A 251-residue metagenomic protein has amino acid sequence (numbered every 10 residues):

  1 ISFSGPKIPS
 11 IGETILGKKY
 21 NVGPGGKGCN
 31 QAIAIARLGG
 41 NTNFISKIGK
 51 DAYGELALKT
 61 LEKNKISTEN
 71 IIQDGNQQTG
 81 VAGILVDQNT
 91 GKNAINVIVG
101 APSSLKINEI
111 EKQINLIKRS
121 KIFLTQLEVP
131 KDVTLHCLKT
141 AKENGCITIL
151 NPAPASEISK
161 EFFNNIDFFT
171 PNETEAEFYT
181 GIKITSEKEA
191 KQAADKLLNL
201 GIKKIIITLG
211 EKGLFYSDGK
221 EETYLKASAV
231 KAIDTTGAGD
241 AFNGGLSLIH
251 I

Functional and structural regions predicted by a protein language model:
I1-K47, A52-I66, K226, K231-I233: Glycine-rich phosphate/adenosyl-contacting loop at the front of the ribokinase-like
I33, V81-L85, A94, G213-Y216: Short beta-strand scaffold segments in enzyme catalytic cores
I35, N172, G239: Short, conserved phosphate/pyrophosphate- and ester-handling motifs at nucleotide-, phospho-/glycolipid
K47, Q73-D74, I84-I122: Conserved phosphate-binding/catalytic loop of the ribokinase/pfkB sugar-kinase fold
N64-N76: A glycine-rich helix N-cap at a beta->alpha junction
E109, S120-Q192, K212-L214: Conserved beta-alpha-beta core of the PfkB/ribokinase-like small-molecule kinase fold
E157-E161, E187-H250: Conserved phosphate-binding/catalytic region of the ribokinase-like
